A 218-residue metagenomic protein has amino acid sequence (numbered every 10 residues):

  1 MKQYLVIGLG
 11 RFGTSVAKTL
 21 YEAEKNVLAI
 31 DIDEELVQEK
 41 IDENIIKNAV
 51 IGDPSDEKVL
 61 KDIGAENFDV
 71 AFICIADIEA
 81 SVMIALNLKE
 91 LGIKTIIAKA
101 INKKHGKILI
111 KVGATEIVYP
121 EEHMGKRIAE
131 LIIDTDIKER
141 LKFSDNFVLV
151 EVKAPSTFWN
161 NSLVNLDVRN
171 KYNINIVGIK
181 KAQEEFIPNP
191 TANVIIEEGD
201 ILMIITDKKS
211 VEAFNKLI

Functional and structural regions predicted by a protein language model:
M1-I218: Cytosolic regulatory regions of ion transport systems
